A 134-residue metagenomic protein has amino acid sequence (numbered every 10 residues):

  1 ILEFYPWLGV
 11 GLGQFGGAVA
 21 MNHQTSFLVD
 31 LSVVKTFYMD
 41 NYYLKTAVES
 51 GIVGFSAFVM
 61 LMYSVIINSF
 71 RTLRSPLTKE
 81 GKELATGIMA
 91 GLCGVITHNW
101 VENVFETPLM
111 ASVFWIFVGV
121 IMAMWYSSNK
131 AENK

Functional and structural regions predicted by a protein language model:
F4, L8-S50, T72: Long extracytoplasmic/lumenal interhelical loops at the membrane interface of multi-pass membrane proteins
W7-G11, F55-A57, E106: Extended hydrophobic-aromatic, low-complexity segments
G13-G17, F55-F58, H98, A123: Short, electropositive, low-hydrophobicity segments enriched in small/polar residues
F37-M39, E80, I88, P108: A structural signal for short secondary-structure junctions
E49-G94: Hydrophobic transmembrane alpha-helices and their immediate junctions
S64, T86-K134: Transmembrane alpha-helices of multi-pass inner-membrane enzymes
